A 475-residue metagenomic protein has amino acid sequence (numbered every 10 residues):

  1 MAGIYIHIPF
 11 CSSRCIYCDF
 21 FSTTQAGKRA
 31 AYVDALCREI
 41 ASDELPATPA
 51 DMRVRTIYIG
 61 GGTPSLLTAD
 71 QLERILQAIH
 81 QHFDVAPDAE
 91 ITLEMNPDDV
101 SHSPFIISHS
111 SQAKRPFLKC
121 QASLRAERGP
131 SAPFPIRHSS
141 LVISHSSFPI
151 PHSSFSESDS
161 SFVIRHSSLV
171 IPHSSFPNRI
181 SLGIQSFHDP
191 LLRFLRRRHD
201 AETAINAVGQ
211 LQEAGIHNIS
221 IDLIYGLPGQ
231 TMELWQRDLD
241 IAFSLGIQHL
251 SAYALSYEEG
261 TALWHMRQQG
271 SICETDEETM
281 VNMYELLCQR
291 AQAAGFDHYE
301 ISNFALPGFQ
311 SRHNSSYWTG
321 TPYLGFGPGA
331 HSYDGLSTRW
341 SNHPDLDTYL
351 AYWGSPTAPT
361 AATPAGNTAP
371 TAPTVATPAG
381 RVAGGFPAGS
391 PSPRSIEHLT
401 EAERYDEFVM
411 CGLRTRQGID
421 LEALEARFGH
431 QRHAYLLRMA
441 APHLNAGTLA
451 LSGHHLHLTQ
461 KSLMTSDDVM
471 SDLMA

Functional and structural regions predicted by a protein language model:
M1-G3, S22-P46, M52-P104, F117-C120 (+2 more regions): C-terminal scaffold of the Radical SAM
Y5-H7: Short active-site neighborhood of thiol/selenol oxidoreductases, capturing the structured segment around
P9-F20: Local cysteine-cluster metal-coordination motifs and their immediate loop/turn environment, predominantly Fe-S cluster
E44-P49, H102-F176, G354-S390: Intrinsic disorder/low-complexity segments
H430-P442: Short amphipathic alpha-helical interaction segments
N445-H454: A short, conserved structural fragment
H455-T459: Minor-groove-contacting beta-hairpin "wing" of winged helix-turn-helix DNA-binding domains
K461-A475: Short, amphipathic alpha-helical interaction segments positioned at domain boundaries
